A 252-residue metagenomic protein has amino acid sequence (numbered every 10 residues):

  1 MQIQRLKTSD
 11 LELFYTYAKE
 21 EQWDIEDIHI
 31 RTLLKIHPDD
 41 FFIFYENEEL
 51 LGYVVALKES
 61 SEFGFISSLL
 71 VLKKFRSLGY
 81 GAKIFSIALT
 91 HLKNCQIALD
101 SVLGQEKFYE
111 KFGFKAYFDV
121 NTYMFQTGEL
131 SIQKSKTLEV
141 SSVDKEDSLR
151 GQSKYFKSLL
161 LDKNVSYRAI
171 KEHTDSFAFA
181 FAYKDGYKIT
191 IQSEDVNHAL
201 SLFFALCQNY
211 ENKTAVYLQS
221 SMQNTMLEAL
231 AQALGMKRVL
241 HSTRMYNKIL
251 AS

Functional and structural regions predicted by a protein language model:
M1-L13, I132-S142: A short beta-loop-alpha structural element at the N-terminal edge of CoA-dependent acyl/N-acetyltransferase catalytic
Y15-V55, K145-R168: Active-site rim helix/loop that mediates acceptor-substrate recognition in acyltransferases
I43, E49-K58, F63-L70, T174-T190: Conserved beta-strand in the GNAT
V71, S77-T90, V196-Q208: Conserved acetyl-CoA-binding loop-helix of GNAT-fold acetyltransferases
H91-L103, E211-S221: Conserved GNAT acetyl-CoA-binding A-motif
F112-S131, S193, T214-S252: Active-site/acyl-donor-binding loops of N-acyltransferases
F114-D185: Amide-forming acyltransferase catalytic core, primarily the GNAT-like/NAT-type and related acyltransferase folds
F177-F181, Y187-S220: Flexible loop/N-cap segments at domain edges
